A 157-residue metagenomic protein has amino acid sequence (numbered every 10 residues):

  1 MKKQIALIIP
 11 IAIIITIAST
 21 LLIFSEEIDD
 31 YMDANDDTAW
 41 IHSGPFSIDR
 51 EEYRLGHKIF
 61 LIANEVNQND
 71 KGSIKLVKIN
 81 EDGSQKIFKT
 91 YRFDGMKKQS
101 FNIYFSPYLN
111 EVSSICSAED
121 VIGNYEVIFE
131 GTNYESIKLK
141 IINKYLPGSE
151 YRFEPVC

Functional and structural regions predicted by a protein language model:
K2-C157: Extended, solvent-exposed regions of the mature portions of secreted/cell-surface glycoproteins
